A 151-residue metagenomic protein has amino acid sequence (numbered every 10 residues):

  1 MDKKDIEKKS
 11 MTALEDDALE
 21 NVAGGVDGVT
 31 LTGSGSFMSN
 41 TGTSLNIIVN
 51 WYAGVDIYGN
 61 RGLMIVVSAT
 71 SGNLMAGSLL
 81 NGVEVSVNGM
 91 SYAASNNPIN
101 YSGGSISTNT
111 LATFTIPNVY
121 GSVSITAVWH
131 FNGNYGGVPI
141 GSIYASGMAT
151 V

Functional and structural regions predicted by a protein language model:
M1-D27: N-terminal secretory leader/proregion of peptide precursors and effectors
E7, Y58, G141-Y144: Residues marking helix boundaries in flexible regions
N21-N40: A eukaryote-biased signal for short, well-structured alpha-helical docking elements
S34-V83: Short, surface-exposed binding/anchoring microloops in extracellular/periplasmic proteins
E84-A93: Change "in extracellular beta-sheet-rich domains … of secreted and cell-surface proteins" to "in beta-sheet-rich domains
A93-P139, I143: Short, solvent-exposed, Trp/other aromatic-anchored flexible loops in extracytoplasmic proteins
A149-V151: Short, solvent-exposed mixed-charge patches
